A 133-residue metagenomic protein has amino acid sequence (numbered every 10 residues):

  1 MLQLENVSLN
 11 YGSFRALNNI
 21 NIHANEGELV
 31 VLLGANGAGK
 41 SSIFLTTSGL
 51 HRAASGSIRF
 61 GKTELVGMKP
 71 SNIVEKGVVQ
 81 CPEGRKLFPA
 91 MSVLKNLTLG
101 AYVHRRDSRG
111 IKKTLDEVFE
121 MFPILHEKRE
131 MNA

Functional and structural regions predicted by a protein language model:
L2-L4, L17: Conserved structural motif at the start of ABC-family nucleotide-binding domains
G12, V30, V93-K113, M121-H126 (+1 more regions): ABC-type ATPase nucleotide-binding domains, specifically the catalytic core motifs of the NBD
F14-R15, S71-N72: Short coil-to-beta microelement around the adenine-binding A-loop and adjacent beta1/P-loop entry of ABC ATPase
V30-V31, Q80: Short beta-strand immediately N-terminal to the Walker A/P-loop
L33-A35: The feature captures the beta-strand-to-loop junction immediately N-terminal to the Walker
S48: Helix-to-loop junction immediately C-terminal to a conserved catalytic motif
G56-L65, K76, G110-L115: Conserved ABC transporter NBD signature motif
